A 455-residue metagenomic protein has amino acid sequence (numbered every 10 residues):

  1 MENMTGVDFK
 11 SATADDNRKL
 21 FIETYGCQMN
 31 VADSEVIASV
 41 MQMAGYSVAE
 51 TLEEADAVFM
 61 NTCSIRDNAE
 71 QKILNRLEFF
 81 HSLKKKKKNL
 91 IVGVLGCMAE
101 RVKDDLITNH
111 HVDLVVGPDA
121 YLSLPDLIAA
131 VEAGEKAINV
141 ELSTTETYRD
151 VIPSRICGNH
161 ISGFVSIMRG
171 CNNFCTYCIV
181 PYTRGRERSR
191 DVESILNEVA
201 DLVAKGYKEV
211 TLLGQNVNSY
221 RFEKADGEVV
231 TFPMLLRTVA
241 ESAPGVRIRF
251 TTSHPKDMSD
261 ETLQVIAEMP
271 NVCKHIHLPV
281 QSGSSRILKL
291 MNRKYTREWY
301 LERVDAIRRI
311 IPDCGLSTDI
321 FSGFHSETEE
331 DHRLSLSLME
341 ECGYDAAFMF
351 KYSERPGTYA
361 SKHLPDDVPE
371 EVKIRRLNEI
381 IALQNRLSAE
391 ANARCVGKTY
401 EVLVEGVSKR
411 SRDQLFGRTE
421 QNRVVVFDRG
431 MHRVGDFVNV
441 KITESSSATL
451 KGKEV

Functional and structural regions predicted by a protein language model:
M1-R221, E261, I276, E298-R309 (+4 more regions): Proteins enriched for Cys/Gly/acidic motifs involved in redox and nucleic-acid/cofactor modification
T24, A49, L290, A347 (+1 more regions): Thr-Gly-centered strand-to-loop micro-motif
M29, I65-N68, M98, P255-D257 (+3 more regions): Glycine-/small-residue-rich active-site loops that bind phosphorylated ligands and cofactors
V92-G96, A204-E329, E340: Conserved SAM/AdoMet-binding glycine-rich loop
R155-I156, Q264-E268, V280, N392-R394 (+2 more regions): Replace "in large, NTP-powered and nucleic-acid-processing enzymes" with "in large, NTP-powered factors and other
C157-I161, C171-N173, V272, S282 (+5 more regions): Short flexible coil/turn linkers enriched for glycine and charged/polar residues that connect secondary-structure
C175, I195, L212, F250 (+7 more regions): Conserved, mostly hydrophobic/aromatic
A360-V455: Terminal RNA-binding accessory module
